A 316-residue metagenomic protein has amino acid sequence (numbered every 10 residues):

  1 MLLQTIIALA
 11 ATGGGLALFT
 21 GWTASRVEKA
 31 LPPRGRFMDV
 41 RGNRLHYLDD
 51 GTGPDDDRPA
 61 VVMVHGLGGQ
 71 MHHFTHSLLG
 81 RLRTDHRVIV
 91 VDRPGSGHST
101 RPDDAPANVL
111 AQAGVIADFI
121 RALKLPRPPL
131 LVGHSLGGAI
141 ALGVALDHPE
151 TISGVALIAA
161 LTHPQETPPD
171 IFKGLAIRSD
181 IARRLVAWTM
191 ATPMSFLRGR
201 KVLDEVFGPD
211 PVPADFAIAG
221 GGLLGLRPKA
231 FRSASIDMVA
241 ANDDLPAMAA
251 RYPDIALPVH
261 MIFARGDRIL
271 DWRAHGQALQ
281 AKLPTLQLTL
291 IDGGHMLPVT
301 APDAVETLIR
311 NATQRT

Functional and structural regions predicted by a protein language model:
M1-V61, R83-H86, L125-P126, Q314-T316: Alpha/beta-hydrolase fold catalytic core
R26, D170, A191-D254: Conserved alpha/beta-hydrolase catalytic His-Asp/Glu region
L48-D55, V90-V132, P168: Active-site loop/oxyanion-hole signature of alpha/beta-hydrolase fold enzymes
D50-H98: Conserved HGGG/HGGXW glycine-rich cap/lid loop of the alpha/beta-hydrolase fold
L146, V155-W188: Flexible "cap/lid" loop of the alpha/beta hydrolase fold
A240, G266-L270, M296: Acidic catalytic loop of the alpha/beta-hydrolase fold
I255, M261-F263: Short beta-strand/loop motif that positions the catalytic acidic residue of the alpha/beta-hydrolase fold
G294-P302, E306: Catalytic histidine-centered segment of alpha/beta-hydrolase-like enzymes
